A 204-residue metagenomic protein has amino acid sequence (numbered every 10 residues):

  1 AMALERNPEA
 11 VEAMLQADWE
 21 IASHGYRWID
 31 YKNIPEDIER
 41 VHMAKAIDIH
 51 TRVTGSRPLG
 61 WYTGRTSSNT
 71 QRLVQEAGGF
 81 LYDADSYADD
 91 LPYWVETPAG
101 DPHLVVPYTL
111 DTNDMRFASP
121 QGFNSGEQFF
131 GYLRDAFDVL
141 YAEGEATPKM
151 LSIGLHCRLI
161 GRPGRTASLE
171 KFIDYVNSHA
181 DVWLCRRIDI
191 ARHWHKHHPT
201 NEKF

Functional and structural regions predicted by a protein language model:
A1-L104, F130-I153, L159-F204: Catalytic alpha-helical scaffold of carbohydrate-active enzymes acting on polysaccharides/glycoconjugates
K32-N33, R116-P120: Short acidic, glycine/proline-rich loop/turn micro-motifs
P98-F117: A structural motif
M115-A118, G154-R158: Active-site-proximal beta-alpha loop/turn segments in soluble metabolic enzymes
E127: Short, contiguous alpha-helical
